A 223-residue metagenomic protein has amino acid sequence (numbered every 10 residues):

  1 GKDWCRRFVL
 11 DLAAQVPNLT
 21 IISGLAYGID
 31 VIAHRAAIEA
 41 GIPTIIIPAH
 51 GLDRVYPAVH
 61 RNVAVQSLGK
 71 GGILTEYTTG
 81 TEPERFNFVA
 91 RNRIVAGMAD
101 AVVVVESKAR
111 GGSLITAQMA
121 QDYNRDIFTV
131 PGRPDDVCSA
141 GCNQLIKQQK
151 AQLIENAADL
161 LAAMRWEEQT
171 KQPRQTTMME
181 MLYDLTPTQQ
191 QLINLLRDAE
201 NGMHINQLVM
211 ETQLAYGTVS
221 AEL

Functional and structural regions predicted by a protein language model:
G1-L223: Glycine-biased, small-residue-rich flexible motifs in mid-sequence functional cores and linkers
